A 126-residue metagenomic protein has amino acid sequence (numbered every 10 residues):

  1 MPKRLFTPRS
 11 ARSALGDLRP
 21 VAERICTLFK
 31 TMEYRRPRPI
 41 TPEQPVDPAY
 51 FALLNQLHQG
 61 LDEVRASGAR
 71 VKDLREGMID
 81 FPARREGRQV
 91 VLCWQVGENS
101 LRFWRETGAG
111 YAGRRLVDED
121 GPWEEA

Functional and structural regions predicted by a protein language model:
M1-I40: Long, hydrophobic N-terminal alpha-helical segment
R4-L5, H58, E86: A generic "functional-site adjacency" signal
V21-R24, L28, R35, V46-G60 (+1 more regions): Amphipathic coiled-coil alpha-helices
A66-A126: Glycine-rich, aromatic-bearing surface loops/beta-hairpins
